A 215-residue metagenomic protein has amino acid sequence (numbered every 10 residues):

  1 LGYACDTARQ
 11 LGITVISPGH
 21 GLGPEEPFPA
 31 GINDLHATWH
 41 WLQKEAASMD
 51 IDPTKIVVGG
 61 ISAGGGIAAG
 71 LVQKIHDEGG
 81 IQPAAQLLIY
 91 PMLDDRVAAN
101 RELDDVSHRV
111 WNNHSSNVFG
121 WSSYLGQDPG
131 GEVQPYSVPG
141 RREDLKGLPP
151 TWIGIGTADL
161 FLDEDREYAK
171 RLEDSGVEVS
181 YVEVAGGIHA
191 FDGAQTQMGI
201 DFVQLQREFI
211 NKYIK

Functional and structural regions predicted by a protein language model:
L1-K215: Alpha/beta-hydrolase superfamily serine-hydrolase fold, recognizing
